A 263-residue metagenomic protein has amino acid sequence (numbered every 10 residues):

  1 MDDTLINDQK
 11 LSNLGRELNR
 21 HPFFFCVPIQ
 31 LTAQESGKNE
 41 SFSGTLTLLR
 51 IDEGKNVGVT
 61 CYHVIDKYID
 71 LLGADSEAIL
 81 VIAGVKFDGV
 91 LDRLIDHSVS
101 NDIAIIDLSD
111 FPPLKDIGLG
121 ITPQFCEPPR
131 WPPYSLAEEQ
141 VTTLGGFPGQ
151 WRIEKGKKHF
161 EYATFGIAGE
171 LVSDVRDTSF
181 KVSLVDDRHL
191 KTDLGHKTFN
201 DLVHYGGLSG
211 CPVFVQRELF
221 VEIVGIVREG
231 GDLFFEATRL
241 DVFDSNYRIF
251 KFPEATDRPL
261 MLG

Functional and structural regions predicted by a protein language model:
M1-K10: N-terminal targeting leaders that route proteins to membranes or the secretory/organellar pathways
K10, E17-F111, F147, A168-V172 (+2 more regions): Catalytic histidine site
N56-G58, A104, F180, L190 (+1 more regions): Hydrophobic residues embedded in beta-strands of well-ordered beta-sheets
P112-I117: Short, charged/polar, Gly/Pro-enriched secondary-structure boundary elements
F125-S173: Short glycine/Trp-rich loop-beta-loop segment that forms part of the substrate-binding cleft
D177-N200: A conserved mid-domain beta-alpha-beta active-site/ligand-binding segment of alpha/beta enzyme cores
L194-D201, V224-G263: C-terminal cap/linker of serine protease catalytic domains
K197-V227: Catalytic nucleophile loop of clan PA
